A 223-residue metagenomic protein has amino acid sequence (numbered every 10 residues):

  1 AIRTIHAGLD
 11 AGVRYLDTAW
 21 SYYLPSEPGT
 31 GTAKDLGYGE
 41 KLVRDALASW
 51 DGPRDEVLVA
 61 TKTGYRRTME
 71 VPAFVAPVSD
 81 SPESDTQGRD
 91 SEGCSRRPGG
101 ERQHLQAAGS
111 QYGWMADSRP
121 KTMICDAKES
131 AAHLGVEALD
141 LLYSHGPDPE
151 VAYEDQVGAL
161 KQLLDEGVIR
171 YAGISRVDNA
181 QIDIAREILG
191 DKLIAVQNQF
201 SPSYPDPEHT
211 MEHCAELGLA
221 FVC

Functional and structural regions predicted by a protein language model:
A1, G8, L16, V43 (+8 more regions): Conserved, mostly hydrophobic/aromatic
A1-G8, D117-L134, D178-D183: Short, acidic/polar
A1-L58, S84, S91: N-terminal binding-site loop/beta-alpha segment at the start of enzyme catalytic domains that lines or forms
I2, A108-I124, H145-V151: Active-site mouth loops of central-metabolism enzymes
I5, L24, P147-C223: Beta/alpha (TIM)-barrel catalytic core signal, keyed to glycine-rich beta->alpha loops juxtaposed to Asp/Glu that bind
L9-D10, A46-L58, A131-G135, L164 (+2 more regions): Acidic (Asp/Glu)-rich catalytic clusters
D55-R67, Q197-N198: A short, structured active-site edge motif that brings together acidic residues
M69-A76, D80-W114, T210-C223: Glycine-rich, positively charged active-site loop/lid region within alpha/beta enzyme cores that binds and organizes
